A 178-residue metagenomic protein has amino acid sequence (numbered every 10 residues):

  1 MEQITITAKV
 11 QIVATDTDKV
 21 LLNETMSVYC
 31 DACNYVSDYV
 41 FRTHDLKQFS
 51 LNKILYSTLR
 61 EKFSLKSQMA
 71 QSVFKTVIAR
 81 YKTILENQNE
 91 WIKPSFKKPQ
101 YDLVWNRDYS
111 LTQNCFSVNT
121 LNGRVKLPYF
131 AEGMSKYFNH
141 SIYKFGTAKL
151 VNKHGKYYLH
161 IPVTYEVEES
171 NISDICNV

Functional and structural regions predicted by a protein language model:
M1-V178: Nucleic-acid substrate recognition interfaces
